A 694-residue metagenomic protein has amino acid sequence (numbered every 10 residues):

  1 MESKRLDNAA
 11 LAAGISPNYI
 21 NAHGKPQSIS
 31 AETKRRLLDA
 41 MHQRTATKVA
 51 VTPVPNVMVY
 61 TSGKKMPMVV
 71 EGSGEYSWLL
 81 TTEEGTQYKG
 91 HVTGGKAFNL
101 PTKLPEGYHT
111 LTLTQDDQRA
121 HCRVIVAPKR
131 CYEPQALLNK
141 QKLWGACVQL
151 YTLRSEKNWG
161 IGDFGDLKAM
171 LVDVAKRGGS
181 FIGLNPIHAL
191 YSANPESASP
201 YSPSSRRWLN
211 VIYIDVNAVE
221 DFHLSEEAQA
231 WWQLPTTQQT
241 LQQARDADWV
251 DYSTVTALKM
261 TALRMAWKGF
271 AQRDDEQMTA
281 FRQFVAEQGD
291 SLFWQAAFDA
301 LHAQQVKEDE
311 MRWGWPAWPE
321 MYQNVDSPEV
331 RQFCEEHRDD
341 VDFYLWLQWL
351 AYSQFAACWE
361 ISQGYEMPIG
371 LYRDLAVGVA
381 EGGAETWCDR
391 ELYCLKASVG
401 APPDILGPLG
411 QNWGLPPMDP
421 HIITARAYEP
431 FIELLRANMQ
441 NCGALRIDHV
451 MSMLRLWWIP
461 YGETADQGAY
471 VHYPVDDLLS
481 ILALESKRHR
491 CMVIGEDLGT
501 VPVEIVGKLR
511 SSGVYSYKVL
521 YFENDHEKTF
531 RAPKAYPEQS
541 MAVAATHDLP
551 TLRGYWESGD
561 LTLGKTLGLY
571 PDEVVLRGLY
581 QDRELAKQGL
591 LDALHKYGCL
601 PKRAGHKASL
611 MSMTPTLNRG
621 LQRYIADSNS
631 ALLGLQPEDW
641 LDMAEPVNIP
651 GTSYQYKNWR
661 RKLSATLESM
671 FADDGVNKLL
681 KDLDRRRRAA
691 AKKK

Functional and structural regions predicted by a protein language model:
D39-A46, N56-G63, T81-G85, K89-G95 (+3 more regions): Acidic/aromatic-lined carbohydrate-recognition and catalytic surfaces of CAZymes acting on diverse glycans
W144-V148, I182-L184, L371-R373, L445 (+4 more regions): Hydrophobic faces of well-ordered beta-strands that scaffold small-molecule active sites in alpha/beta enzyme cores
Q149-G165, D246, E335-L350, N412-E429 (+3 more regions): The substrate-binding groove and active-site-proximal loops of carbohydrate-active enzymes, especially glycoside
A198-E226, E385-L409, A469-L479, V514-H526: Acidic, His- and aromatic-enriched active-site or binding-groove loops in soluble protein domains that engage sugars
A280, F284, L409, D497-W640: Conserved alpha/beta catalytic core and glycan-binding cleft of carbohydrate-active enzymes
A351-G364, A427-V514: Active-site neighborhood of glycoside hydrolase catalytic domains
P368-P430, L434-A437, L456-H472: Substrate-binding/active-site clefts of carbohydrate-active enzymes
L641-D673: Low-complexity, glycine/alanine/valine/leucine- and proline-rich hydrophobic stretches
